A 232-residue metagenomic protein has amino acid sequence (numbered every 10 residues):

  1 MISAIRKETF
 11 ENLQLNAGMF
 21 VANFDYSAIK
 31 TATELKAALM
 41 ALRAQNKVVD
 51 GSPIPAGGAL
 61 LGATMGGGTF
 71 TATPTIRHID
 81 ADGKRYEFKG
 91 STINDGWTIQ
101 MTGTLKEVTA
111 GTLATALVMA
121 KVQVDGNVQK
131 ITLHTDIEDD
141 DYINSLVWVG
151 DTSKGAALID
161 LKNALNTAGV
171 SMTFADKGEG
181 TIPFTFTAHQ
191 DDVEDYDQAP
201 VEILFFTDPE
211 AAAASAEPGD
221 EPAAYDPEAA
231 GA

Functional and structural regions predicted by a protein language model:
M1-A232: Signature of extracytoplasmic/envelope-associated structural regions
